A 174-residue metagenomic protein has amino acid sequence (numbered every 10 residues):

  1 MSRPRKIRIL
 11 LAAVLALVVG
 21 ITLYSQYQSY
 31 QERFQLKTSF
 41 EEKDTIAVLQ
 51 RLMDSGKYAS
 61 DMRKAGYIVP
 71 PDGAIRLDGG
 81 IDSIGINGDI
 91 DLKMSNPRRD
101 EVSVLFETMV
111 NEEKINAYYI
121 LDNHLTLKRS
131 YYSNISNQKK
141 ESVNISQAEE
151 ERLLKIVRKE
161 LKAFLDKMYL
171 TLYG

Functional and structural regions predicted by a protein language model:
M1-R5: Short, Lys/Arg-rich N-terminal segment immediately upstream of the first membrane anchor
K6-I7, K43: A general secondary-structure boundary signal
R8-S25: Hydrophobic membrane-insertion alpha-helices, especially the h-region of bacterial N-terminal signal peptides
A12-A16, T38, A47, A59 (+6 more regions): A sequence-composition feature that detects small, non-aromatic residues
G20-L105: N-terminal export/targeting and maturation segments
A74-G174: Extracytoplasmic electrostatic interaction patches
